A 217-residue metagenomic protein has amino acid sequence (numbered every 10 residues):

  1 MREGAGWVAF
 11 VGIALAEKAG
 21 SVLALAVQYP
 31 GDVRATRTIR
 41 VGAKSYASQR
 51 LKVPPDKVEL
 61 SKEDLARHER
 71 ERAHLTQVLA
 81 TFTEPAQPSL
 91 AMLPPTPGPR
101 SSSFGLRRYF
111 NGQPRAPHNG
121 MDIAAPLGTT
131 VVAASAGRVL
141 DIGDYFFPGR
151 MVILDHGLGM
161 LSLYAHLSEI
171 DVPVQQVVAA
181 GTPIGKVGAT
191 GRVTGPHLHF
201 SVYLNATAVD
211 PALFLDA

Functional and structural regions predicted by a protein language model:
M1-T38, A43-S45: Cationic-aromatic interfacial patches
A24-L25, R100, I123, G137 (+3 more regions): Terminal peptide-recognition signature
V33-R37, S162, V209: Short beta-strand segments
T38-P148: Surface-exposed, glycine-biased beta-strand/turn segments
N119, A134-S168, P196: Zn2+-dependent peptidoglycan hydrolase active-site motif and core
T130-L140, E169-V187: Short, well-structured beta-strand-loop connectors
R150-D155, M160, Q176-A217: Conserved, short, structured surface segments that act as functional micro-motifs
